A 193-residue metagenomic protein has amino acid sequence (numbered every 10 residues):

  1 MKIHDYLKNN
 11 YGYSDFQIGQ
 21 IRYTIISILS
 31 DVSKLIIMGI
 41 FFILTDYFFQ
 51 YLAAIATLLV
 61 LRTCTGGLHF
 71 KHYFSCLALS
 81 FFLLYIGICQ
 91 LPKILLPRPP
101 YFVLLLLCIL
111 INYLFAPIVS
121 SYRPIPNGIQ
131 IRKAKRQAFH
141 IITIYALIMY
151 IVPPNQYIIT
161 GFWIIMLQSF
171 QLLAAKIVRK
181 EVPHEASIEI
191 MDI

Functional and structural regions predicted by a protein language model:
K2-Q50: Hydrophobic transmembrane alpha-helices
I25-K34, S75-F82, A134-I144: Short hydrophobic alpha-helical membrane-embedded segments
F41-A54, P100-C108: Structural signature of hydrophobic alpha-helical transmembrane segments
L52-A53, L77-A78, F102-V103, H140 (+1 more regions): Hydrophobic alpha-helical transmembrane segments
L58-H69, F115-I125, K176: C-terminal ends of transmembrane helices
K71-F82, P99-L106, N127-R136: Cytoplasmic-side transmembrane-helix entry/capping segments in multi-pass membrane proteins
G87-P99, I141-Y157: Hydrophobic alpha-helical transmembrane segments in multi-pass integral membrane proteins
E181-I193: Short, highly charged, low-complexity non-transmembrane loops/tails of multi-pass membrane proteins
